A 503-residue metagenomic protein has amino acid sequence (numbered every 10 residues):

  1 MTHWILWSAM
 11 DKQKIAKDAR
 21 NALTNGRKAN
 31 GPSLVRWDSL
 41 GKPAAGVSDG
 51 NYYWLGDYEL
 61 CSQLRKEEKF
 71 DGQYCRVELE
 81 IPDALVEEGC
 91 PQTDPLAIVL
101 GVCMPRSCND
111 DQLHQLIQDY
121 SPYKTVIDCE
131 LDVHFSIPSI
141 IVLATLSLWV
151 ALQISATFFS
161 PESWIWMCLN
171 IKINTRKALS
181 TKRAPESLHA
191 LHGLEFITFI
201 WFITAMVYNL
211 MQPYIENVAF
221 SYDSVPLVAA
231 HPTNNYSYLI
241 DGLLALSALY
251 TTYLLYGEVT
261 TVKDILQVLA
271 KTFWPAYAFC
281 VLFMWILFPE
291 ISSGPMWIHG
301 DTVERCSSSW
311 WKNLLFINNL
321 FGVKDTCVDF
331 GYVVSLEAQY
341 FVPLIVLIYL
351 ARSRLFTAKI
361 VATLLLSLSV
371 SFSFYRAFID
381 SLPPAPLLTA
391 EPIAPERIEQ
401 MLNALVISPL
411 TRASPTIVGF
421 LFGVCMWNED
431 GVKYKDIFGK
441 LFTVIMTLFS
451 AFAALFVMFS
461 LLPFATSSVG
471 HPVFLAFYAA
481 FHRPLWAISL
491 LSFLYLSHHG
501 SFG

Functional and structural regions predicted by a protein language model:
M1-G193, T198, A205-I240, L244 (+7 more regions): Exoplasmic/lumenal regions adjacent to the first transmembrane segment of eukaryotic integral membrane proteins across
P138-I165, A190, I197-A219, P232-Y253 (+4 more regions): Hydrophobic membrane-embedded alpha-helices and membrane-water interface caps/short interhelical or interfacial loops
